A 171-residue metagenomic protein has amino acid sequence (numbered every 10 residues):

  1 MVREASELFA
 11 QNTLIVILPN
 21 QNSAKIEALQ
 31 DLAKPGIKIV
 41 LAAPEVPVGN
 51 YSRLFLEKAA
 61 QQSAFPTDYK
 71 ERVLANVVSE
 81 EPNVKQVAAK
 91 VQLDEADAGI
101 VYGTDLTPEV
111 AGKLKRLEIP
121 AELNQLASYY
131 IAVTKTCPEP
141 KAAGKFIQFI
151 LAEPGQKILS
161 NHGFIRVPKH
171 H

Functional and structural regions predicted by a protein language model:
M1-V2, Y129: N-terminal post-signal-peptidase region of extra-cytosolic proteins
E7-N12, L18-H171: Exported/periplasmic ABC-transporter solute-binding proteins
